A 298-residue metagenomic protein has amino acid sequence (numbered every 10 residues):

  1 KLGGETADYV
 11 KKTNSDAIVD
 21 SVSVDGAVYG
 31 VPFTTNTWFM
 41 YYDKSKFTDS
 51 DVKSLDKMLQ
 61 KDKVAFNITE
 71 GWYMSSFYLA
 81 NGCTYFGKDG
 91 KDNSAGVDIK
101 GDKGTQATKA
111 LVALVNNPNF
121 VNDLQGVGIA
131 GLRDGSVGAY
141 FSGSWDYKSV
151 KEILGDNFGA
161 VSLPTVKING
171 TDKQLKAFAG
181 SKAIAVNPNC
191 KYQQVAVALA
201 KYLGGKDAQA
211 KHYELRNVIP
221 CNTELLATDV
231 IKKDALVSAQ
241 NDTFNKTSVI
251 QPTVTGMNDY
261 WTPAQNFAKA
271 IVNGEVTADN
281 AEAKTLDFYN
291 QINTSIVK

Functional and structural regions predicted by a protein language model:
K1-F39, S50, V161-S162, N169 (+1 more regions): Hinge/lid segment of periplasmic solute-binding proteins
V24-W38, D56-G96, V137: Extracytoplasmic/periplasmic solute-binding protein
K53, V121-D134, W145: Short helix-initiation/N-cap motifs at beta->coil->alpha
N93-L124: Glycine-centered hinge/linker elements that transmit conformational signals in sensory and ligand-binding systems
K103-A110, K191-L203, P263, A281: Short amphipathic alpha-helical coupling segments at ligand-binding clamshell hinges and other catalytic/signaling
G138-G143, G159: Paired acidic/hydrophobic, glycine-rich loop segments that form the ligand-binding mouth/hinge of periplasmic-binding
E152-L215: Extracytoplasmic/periplasmic substrate-recognition and gating elements
T223, D242-K298: Conserved C-terminal helix/tail region of periplasmic/extracytoplasmic solute-binding proteins
